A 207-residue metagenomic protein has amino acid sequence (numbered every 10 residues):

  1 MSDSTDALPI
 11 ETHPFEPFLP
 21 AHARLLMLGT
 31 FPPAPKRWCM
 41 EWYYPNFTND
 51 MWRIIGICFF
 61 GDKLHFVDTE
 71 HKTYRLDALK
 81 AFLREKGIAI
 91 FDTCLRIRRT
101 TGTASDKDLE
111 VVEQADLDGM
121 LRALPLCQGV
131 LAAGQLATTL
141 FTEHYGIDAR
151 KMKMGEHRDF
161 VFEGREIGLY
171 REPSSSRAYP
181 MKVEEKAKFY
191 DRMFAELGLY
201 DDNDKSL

Functional and structural regions predicted by a protein language model:
M1-P17, P33-P35, P45-F47, I54 (+2 more regions): C-terminal capping/extension of enzyme domains
F18, K80-L83, R122-A123: Short, conserved, surface-exposed binding loops centered on an aromatic residue
P20-H22, E85, G164: A generic fold-level signal
P20-T30: Short, hydrophobic/glycine-enriched beta-strand segments
H22-A23, L126-Q128, E166: A general structural motif
M40-L109: Short, surface-exposed acidic-centric catalytic microdomains
E85-H144: Internal catalytic-core helix/loop-beta-alpha segment that presents or stabilizes conserved functional determinants
